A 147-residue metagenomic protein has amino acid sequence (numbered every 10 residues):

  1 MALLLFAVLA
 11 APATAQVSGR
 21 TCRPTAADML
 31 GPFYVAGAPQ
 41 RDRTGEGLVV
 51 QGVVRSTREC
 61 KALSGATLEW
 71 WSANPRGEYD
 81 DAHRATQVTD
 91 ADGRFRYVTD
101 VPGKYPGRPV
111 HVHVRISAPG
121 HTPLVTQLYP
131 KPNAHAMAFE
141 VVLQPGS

Functional and structural regions predicted by a protein language model:
M1-A10: Bacterial N-terminal signal peptides
A11-A15: Sec/Tat signal peptide C-region and signal peptidase I cleavage site
Q16-S147: Beta-strand-dominated extracellular/periplasmic modules and repeats in secreted or surface-exposed proteins
